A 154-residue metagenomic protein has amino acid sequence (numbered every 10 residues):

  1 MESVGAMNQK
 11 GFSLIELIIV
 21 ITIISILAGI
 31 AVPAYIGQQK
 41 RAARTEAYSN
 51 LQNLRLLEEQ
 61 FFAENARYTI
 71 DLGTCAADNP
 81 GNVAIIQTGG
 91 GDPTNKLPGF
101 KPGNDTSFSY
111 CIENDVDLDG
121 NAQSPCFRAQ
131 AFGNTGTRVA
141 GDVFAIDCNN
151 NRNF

Functional and structural regions predicted by a protein language model:
M1-A6, A140: N-terminal amphipathic/basic-hydrophobic helices that include classical n-h-c signal peptides and signal-anchor
A6-Y35: N-terminal single-pass transmembrane signal-anchor helix
I24-I26, N50-Q52, E58, P98-K101: Alpha-helical interaction segments
A31, Q38, E58: Conserved alpha-helical elements of the SDR catalytic core
I36, K40-L51: Membrane-proximal amphipathic alpha-helices that sit immediately adjacent to an N-terminal transmembrane/signal-anchor
R41-T45, L56-T74: Alpha-helix exit/C-cap motif
E64-F154: Periplasmic/extracellular, small/polar-rich flexible segments of pilin-like filament-forming proteins
